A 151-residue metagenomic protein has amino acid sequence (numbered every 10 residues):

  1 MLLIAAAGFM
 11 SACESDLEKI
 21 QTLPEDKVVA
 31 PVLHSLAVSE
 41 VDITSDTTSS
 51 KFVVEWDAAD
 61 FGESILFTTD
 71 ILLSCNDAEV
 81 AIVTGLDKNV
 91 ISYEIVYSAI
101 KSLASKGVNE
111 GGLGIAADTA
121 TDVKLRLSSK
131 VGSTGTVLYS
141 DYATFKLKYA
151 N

Functional and structural regions predicted by a protein language model:
M1-A6: Sec-dependent N-terminal signal peptides
F9-A12: C-terminal motif of bacterial Sec signal peptides marking the signal peptidase cleavage site
S15-N151: Acidic/polar, low-complexity intrinsically disordered N-terminal segments immediately downstream of a Sec signal
